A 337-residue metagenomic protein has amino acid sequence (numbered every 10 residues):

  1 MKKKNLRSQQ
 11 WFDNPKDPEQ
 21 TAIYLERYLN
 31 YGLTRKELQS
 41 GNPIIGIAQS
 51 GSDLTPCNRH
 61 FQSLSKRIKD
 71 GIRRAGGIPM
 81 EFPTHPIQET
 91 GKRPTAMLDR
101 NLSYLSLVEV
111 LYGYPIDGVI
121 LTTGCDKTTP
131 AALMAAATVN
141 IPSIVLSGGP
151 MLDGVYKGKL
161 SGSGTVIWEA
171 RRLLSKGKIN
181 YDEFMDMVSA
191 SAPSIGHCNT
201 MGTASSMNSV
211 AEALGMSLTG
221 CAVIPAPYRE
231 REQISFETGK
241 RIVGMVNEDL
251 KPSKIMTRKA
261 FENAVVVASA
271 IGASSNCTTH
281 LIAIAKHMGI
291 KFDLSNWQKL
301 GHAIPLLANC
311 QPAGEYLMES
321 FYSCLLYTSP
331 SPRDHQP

Functional and structural regions predicted by a protein language model:
K2-Q39: N-terminal amphipathic/basic leader segments beginning at the initiator methionine
L38-I141: Long, structured ligand/cofactor-binding scaffold of large enzymes
S52-L64, A273, T279-I290: Alpha-helical support elements that line or immediately flank enzyme active sites and cofactor-binding pockets
R67, G71, V110, A135 (+7 more regions): Generic, well-ordered alpha-helical scaffold segments in large soluble proteins
M97-N263, A268: Active-site cavity-forming subdomains of large catalytic enzyme subunits
L218-T238, H280-L317, Y322-S329: Terminal amphipathic helices with adjacent charged low-complexity linkers/tails
Y327-P337: Single conserved hydrophobic/aromatic residue that forms the stacking wall/gate of nucleotide- or nucleobase-binding
